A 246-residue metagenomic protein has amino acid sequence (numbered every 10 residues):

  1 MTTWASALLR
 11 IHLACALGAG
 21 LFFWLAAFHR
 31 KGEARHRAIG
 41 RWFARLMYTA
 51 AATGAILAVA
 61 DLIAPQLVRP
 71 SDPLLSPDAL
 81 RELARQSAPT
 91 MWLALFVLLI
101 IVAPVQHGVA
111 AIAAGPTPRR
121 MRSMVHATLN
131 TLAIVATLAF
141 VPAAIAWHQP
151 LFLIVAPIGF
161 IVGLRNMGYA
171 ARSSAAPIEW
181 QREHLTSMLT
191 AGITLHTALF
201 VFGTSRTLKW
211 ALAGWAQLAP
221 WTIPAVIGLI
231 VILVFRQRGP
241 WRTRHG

Functional and structural regions predicted by a protein language model:
M1-G246: Alpha-helical membrane insertion/targeting regions
